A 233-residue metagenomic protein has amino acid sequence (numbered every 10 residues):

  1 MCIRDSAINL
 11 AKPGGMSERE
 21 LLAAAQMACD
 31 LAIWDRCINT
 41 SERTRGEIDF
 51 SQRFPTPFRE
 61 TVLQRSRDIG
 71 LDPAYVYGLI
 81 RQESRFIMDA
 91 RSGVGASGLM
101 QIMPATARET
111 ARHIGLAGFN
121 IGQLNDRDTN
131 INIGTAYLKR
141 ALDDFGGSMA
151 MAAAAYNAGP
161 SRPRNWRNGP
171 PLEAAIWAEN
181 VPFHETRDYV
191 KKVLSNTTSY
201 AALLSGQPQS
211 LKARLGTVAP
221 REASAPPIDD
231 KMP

Functional and structural regions predicted by a protein language model:
M1-I3: Short, small-residue-biased leader/transition segments that mark boundaries at the very start of proteins
D5-P233: Catalytic glycan-binding domains that act on GlcNAc-containing polysaccharides
